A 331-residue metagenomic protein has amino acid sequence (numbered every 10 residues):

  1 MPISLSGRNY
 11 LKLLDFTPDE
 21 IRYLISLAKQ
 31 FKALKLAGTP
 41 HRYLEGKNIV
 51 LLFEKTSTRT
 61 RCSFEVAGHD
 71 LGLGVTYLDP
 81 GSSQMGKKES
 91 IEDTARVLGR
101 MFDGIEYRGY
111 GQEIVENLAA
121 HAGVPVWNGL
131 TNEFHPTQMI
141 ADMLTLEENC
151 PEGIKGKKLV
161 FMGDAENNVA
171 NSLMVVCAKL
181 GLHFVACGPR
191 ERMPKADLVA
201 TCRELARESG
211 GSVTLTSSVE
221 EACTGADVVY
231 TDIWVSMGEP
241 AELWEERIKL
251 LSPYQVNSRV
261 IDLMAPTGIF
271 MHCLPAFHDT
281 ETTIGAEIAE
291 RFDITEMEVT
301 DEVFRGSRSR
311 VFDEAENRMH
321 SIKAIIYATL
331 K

Functional and structural regions predicted by a protein language model:
M1-C62, V66: Positively charged, low-complexity intrinsically disordered leader regions
N48-M101: Active-site cofactor/substrate anionic-group-binding motifs, chiefly glycine- and Lys/Arg-rich phosphate-binding loops
F53-V66, P151-D232, M237-E239: Glycine-rich phosphate/diphosphate-binding loop of Rossmann-like nucleotide-binding domains
L71, M101, H121-A122, L180 (+2 more regions): Short, structured coil segments at secondary-structure junctions
D103-V176, H272: Anion-binding alpha/beta catalytic cores of soluble intermediary-metabolism enzymes, centered on
E204-D301: Rossmann-like adenosine-cofactor binding region
E287-K331: C-terminal helix-to-coil terminal segments
